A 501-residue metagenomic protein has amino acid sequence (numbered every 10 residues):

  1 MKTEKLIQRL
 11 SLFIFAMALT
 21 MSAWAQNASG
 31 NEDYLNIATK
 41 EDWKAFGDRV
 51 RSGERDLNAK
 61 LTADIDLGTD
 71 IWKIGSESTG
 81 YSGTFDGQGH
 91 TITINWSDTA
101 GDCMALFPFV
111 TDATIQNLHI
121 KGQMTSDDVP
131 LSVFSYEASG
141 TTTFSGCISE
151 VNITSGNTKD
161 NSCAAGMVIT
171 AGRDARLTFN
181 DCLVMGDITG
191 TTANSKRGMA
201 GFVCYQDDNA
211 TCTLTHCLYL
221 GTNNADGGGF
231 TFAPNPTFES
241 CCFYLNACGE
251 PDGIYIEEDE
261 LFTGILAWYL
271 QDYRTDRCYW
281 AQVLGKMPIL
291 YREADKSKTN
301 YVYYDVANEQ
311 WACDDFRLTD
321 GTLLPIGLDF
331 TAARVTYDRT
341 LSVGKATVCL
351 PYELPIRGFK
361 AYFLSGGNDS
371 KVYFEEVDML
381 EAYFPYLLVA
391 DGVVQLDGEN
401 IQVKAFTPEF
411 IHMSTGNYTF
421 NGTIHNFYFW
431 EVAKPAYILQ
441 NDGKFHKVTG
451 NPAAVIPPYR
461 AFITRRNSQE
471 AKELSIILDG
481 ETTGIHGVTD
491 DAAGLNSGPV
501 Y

Functional and structural regions predicted by a protein language model:
M1-I7: N-terminal secretory signal peptides that target proteins for export/translocation
S11-S22: Bacterial N-terminal signal peptides
W24-G358: Surface-exposed repetitive/solenoidal architectures
K296-R357, Y373-K444, T449-I485: A short, polar beta-strand/turn micro-motif
R357-G367: Change to "...patches in solvent-exposed regions of secreted, membrane-anchored, or virion-exposed structural
G366-F374: Short linear interaction motifs
H486-Y501: C-terminal outer-membrane/trafficking sorting elements
